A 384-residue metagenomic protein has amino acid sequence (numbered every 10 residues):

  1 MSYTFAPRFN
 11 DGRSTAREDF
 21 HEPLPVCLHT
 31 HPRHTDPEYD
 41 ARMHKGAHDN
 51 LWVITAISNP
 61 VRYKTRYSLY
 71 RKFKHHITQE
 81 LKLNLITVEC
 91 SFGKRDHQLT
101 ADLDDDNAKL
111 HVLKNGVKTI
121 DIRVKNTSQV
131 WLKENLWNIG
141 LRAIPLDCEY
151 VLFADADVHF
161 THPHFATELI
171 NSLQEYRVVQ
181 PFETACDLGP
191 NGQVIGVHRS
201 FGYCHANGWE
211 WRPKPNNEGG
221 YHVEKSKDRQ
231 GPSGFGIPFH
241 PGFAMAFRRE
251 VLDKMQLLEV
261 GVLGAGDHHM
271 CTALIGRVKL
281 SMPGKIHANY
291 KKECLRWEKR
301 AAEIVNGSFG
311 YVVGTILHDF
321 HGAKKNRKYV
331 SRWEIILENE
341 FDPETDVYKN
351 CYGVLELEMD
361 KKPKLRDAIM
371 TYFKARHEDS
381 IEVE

Functional and structural regions predicted by a protein language model:
S2-D49, N59-L69, F73, G261-E384: C-terminal catalytic/acceptor-binding lobe
H48-W52, H75-V88, V117-K118, E149: Short loop->beta transition adjacent to catalytic acidic/histidine clusters or analogous donor-positioning motifs
I57-R62, L69-L81, V88-A108, V158: A conserved acidic beta->alpha catalytic loop
V88, V179-T184, V312, D319: Short glycine/serine/threonine-enriched helix-capping/active-site loop that flanks the nucleotide-sugar donor pocket
E89-C148: Active-site-proximal specificity loops/subdomain of glycosyltransferases
H97-A101, F165-A166, P190-I195, G322-K324 (+1 more regions): Short aromatic-enriched loop/helix-cap "lid" or pocket-rim segments at secondary-structure transitions that line
C148-T161: Short beta-strand-to-loop acidic/aromatic patch adjacent to the donor-nucleotide binding site
H159-R277, K292, W297: Conserved catalytic core of nucleotide-sugar-dependent glycosyltransferases
